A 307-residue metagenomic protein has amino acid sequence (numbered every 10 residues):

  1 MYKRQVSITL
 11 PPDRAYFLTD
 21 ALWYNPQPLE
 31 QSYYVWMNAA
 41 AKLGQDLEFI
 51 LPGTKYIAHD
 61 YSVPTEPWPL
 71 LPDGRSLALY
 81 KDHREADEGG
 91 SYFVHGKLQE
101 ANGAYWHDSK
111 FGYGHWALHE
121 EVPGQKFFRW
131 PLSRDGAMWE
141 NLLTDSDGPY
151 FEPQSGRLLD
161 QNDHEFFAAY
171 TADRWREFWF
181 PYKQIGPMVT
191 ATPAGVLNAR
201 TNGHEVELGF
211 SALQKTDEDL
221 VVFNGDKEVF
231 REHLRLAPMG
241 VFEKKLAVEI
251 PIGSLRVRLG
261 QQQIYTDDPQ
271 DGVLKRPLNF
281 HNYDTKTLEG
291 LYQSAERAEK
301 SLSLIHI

Functional and structural regions predicted by a protein language model:
M1-Q5, I305-I307: Conserved small/polar residues in nucleotide/adenosyl-binding loops
R4-L18, P28: A conserved hydrophobic secondary-structure block that centers on an alpha-helix together with its immediately flanking
A15, P26-A172, F180: A contiguous, surface-exposed recognition patch within enzymatic or periplasmic domains that forms
W23-Q27, F210-A212: Asparagine-centered strand-capping/turn motif at beta-strand->loop junctions
P181-T192: Short, Lys/Arg- and Gly-enriched loop/turn segments at beta-strand edges
T190-K286, G290: Long, contiguous interaction/recruitment modules in multidomain scaffold/adaptor proteins
D284-L304: Alpha-helical segment of the N-proximal tetratricopeptide repeat
